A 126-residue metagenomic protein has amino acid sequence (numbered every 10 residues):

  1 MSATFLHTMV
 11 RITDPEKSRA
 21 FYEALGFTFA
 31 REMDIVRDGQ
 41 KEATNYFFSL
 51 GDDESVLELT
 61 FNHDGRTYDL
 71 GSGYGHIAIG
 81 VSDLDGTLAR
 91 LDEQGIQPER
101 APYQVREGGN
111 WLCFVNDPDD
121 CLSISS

Functional and structural regions predicted by a protein language model:
S2, M9-E54: Core segments of cupin and vicinal oxygen chelate
F5-H7, S72-I77: Eukaryotic phosphotyrosine signaling hubs
D14-P15, S82-D85: Helix N-cap motif at beta-to-alpha junctions
F21, L84-R90: Short amphipathic alpha-helices within nucleic acid-binding modules
E32-I35, I79, L88-S126: Vicinal oxygen chelate
E42-T44, G73, G109: Exposed loop/turn and edge beta-strand positions of beta-sandwich/beta-sheet ligand-binding modules
G51-V56, D64-R66, L84-G86: Short, charged/polar surface micro-motifs in flexible loops or helix N-caps
